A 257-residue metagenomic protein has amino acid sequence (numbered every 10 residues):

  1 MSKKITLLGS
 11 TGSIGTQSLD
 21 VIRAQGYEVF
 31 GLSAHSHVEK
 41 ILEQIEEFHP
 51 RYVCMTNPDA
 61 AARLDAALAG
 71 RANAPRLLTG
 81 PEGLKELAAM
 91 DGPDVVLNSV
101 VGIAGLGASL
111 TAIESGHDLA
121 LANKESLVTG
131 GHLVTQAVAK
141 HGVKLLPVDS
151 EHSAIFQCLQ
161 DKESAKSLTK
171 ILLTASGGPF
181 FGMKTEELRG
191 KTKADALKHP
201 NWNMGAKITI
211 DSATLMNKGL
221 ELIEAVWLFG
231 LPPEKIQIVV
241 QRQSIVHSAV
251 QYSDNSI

Functional and structural regions predicted by a protein language model:
M1-I257: Catalytic, metal-anchored helix/loop core of enzyme active sites in primary metabolism
